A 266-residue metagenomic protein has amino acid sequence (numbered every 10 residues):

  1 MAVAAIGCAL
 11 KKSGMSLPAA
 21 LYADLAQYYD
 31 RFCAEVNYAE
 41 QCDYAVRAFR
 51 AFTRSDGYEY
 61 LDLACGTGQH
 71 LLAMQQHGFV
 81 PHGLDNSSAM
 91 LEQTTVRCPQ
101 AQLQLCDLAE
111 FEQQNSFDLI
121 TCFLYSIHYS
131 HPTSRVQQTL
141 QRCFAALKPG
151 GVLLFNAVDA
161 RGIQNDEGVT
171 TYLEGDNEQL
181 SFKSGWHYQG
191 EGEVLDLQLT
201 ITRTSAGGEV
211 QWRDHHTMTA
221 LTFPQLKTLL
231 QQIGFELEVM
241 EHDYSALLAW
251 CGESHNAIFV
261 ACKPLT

Functional and structural regions predicted by a protein language model:
L10, G14-D56: Conserved class I S-adenosyl-L-methionine
D56-A64: Conserved class I S-adenosyl-L-methionine
L61, G68-E110: Class I SAM-dependent methyltransferase SAM/SAH-binding core
E112-I120: A short acidic, Gly/Pro-enriched loop at the edge of an enzyme's catalytic core that lines a small-molecule cofactor
F123-Y125: Residues lining the SAM
Q137-P149: A short glycine-rich, Lys/Arg-flanked "PGG" loop and its adjoining helix->strand segment in the class I
L154-K227: SAM-dependent methyltransferase
T219-T266: C-terminal lobe and adjacent flexible extensions of AdoMet/dcAdoMet transferase-like proteins
